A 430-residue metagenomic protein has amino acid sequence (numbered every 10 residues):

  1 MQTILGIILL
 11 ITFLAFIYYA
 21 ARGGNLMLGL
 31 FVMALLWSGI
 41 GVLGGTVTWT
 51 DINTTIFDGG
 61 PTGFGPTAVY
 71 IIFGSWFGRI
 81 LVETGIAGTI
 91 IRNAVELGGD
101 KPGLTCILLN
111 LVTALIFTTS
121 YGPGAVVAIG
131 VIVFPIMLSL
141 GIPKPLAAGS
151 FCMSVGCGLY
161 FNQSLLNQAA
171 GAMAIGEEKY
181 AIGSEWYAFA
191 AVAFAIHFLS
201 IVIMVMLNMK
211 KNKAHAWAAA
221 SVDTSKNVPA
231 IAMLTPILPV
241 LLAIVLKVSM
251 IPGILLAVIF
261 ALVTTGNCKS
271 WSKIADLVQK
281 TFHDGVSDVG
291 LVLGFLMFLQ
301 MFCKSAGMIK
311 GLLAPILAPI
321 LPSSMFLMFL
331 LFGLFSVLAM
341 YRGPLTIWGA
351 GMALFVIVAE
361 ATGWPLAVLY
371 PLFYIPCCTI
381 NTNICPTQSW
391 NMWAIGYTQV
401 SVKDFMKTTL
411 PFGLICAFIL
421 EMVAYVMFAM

Functional and structural regions predicted by a protein language model:
M1-F73, R79-I91, V95, K101-P102 (+2 more regions): N-terminal alpha-helical transmembrane segments of multi-pass membrane transport and channel/translocase proteins
Q2-I17, L30-G39, G44-G45, Y187-T281 (+2 more regions): Long, contiguous bundles of hydrophobic transmembrane helices that form the permeation core of multi-pass
T3-G6, P61-A68, A94-L109, S139-A147 (+4 more regions): Membrane-interfacial loop-to-helix junctions in multi-pass transporters
G23-L26, F64-T67, G78-G88, F117-A128 (+4 more regions): Short helix-coil transition sites and intra-membrane helix breaks within transmembrane domains of multi-pass
I52-G88, I274-G311, M325-G333, V337: Core transmembrane alpha-helical segments of multi-pass membrane transporters/permeases
G63-I71, S184-F198, K247-L255, A367-T379: Alpha-helical transmembrane segments
Y70-F73, D100-F134, P322-A367, Y374-T379: Hydrophobic alpha-helical transmembrane segments of multi-pass integral membrane proteins, predominantly secondary
F134-V228, W390-M430: Membrane-core helix-loop-helix motifs of multi-pass transport proteins
